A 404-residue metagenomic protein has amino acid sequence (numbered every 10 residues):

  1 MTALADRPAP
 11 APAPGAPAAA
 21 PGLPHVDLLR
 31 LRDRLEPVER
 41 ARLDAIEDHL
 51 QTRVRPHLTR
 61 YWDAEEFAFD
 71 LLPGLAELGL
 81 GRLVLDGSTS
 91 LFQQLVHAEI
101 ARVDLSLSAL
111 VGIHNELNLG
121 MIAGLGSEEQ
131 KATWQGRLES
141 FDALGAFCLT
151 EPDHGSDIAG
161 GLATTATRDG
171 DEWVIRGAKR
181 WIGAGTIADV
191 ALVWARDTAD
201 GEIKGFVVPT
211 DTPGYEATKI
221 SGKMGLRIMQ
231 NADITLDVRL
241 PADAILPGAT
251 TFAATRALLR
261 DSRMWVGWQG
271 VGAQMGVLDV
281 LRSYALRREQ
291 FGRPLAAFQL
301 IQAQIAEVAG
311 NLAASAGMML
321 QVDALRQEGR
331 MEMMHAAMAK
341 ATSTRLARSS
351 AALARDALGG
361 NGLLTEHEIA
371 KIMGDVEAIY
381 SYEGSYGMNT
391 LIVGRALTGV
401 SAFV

Functional and structural regions predicted by a protein language model:
T2-R32, V96, L117, L358-V404: Glycine-rich phosphate/cofactor-binding loops in nucleotide/flavin-utilizing enzymes
R30-P37, E216-A313, A378-I379, R395 (+1 more regions): Glycine-rich beta->alpha junctions and the first turn(s) of the following alpha-helix
R55-D63, R282, L286-R293, A309-T342 (+2 more regions): C-terminal helix-coil-helix/basic helical segment that borders enzyme active sites and/or dimer interfaces and provides
F69, P73-L144, G183-V190, R326 (+1 more regions): Internal helix-loop-helix
L138-F141, V271, M275-L278, I305-S315 (+3 more regions): Alpha-helical transition-metal enzyme core signature, strongest for iron centers
A146-T167: A gly/ser-rich beta-alpha-beta helix-loop segment of oxidoreductase catalytic cores
A178-A217: A short core secondary-structure module
R180-G185, D261-W265, A378-Y386: Glycine-rich phosphate/pyrophosphate-binding beta-alpha loops
